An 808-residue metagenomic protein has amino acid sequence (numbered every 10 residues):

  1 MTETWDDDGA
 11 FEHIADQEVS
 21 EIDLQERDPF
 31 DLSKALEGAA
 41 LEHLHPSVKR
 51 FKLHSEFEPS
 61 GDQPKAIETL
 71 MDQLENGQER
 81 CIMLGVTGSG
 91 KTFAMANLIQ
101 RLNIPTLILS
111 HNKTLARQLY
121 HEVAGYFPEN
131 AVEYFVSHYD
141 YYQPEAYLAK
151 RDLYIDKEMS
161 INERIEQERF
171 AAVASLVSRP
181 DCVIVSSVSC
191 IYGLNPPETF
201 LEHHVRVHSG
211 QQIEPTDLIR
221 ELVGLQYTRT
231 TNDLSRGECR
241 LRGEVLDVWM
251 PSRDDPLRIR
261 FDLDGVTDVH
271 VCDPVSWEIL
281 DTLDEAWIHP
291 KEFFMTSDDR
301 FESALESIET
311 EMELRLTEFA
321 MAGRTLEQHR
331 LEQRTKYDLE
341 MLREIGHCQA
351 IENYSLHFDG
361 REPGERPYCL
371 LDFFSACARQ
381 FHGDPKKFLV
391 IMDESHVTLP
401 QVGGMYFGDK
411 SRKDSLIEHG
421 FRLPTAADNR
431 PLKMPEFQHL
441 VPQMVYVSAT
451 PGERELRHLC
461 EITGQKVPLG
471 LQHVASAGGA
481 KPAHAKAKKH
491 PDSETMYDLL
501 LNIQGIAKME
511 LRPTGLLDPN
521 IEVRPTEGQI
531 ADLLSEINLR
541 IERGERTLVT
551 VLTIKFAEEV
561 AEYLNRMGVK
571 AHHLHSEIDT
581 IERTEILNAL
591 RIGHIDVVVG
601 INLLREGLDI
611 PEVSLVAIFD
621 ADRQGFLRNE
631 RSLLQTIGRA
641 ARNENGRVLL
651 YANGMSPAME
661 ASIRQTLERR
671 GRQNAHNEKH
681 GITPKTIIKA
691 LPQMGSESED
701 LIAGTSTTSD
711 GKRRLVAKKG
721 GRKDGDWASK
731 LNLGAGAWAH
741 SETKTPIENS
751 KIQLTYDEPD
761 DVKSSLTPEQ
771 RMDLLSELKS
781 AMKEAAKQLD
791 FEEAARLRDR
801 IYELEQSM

Functional and structural regions predicted by a protein language model:
M1-P692, S696: ASCE RecA-like P-loop NTPase motor cores that couple ATP hydrolysis to mechanical translocation on nucleic acids
G90, F556, D596, T767-L774 (+1 more regions): Secondary-structure capping and boundary motifs in well-ordered enzyme cores
G243, I752-D790, L797: C-terminal accessory/binding modules appended to enzymatic or scaffolding proteins
T267-P290, A675, K679-P768: Short, charge-rich, low-complexity alpha-helical interaction segments
I308-F319, D338, R540, R771 (+3 more regions): Non-transmembrane amphipathic alpha-helical segments
H329-Q333, F791, A795-D799: Short, charged, amphipathic alpha-helical segments
